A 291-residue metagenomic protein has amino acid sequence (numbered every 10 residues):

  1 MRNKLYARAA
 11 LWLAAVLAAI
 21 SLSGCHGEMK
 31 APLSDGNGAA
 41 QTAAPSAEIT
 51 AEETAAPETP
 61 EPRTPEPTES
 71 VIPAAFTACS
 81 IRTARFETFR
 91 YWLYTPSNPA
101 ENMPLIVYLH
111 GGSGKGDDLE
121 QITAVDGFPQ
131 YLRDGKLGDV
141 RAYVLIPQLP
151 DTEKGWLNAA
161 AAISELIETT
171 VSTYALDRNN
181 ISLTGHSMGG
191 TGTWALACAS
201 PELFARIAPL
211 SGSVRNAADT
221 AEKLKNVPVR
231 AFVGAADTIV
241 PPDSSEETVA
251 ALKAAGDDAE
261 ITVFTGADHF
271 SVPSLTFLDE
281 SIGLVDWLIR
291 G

Functional and structural regions predicted by a protein language model:
Y6-M29: Sec-dependent N-terminal signal peptides of Gram-positive bacterial secreted proteins and lipoproteins
C25-L105, H186, L196, V249-A250 (+2 more regions): A domain-start/cap signature at the N-terminus of enzymes
L105, L109-A162: Active-site machinery of serine-nucleophile hydrolases
V140, L224-V229: Short, proline-enriched alpha-helix->beta-strand connector loops that line the catalytic pocket of alpha/beta-hydrolase
D151-S187: Gly/Ser-rich "nucleophile elbow"/oxyanion-hole loop immediately N-terminal to the catalytic nucleophile in hydrolases
T173, N179-K223: Primarily recognizes the serine-hydrolase "nucleophile elbow" in alpha/beta-hydrolase and SGNH/GDSL folds
R230-F232, T238-I239, D243-V249, K253-G291: C-terminal catalytic histidine-bearing segment of alpha/beta-hydrolase fold enzymes
